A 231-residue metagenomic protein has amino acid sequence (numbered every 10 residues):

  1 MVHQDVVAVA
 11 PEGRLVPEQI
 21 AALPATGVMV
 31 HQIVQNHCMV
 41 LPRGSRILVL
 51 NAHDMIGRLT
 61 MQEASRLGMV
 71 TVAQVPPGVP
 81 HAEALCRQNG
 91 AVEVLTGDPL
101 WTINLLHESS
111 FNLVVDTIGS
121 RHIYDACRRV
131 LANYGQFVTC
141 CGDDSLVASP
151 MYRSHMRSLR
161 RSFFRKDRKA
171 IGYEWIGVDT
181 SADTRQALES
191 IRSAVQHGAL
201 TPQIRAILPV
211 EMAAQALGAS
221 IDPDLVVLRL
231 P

Functional and structural regions predicted by a protein language model:
M1-A10, A25: Glycine-rich phosphate/adenylate-binding loop and adjacent beta-alpha elements of nucleotide- or dinucleotide-binding
V2, G44, S110-N112, L200: Local beta-strand N-terminus motif with an aromatic residue
R14-L23: Short pre-catalytic strand/loop immediately N-terminal to key active-site residues, enriched for Gly-Thr
P24-P99: Mid-domain Rossmann-like dinucleotide-binding core that forms the NAD(H)/NADP(H) cofactor-binding site
P99-S109: Short amphipathic alpha-helix with an adjacent loop that forms part of the alpha/beta core around
V114-V115, V138: N-terminal Rossmann-like NAD(P) cofactor-binding module of classical short-chain dehydrogenase/reductase
R121-H197: Glycine-rich phosphate-binding loop and adjacent beta-alpha segment of Rossmann(oid) nucleotide-cofactor-binding
S181-P231: C-terminal hydrophobic helical "lid"/dimerization subdomain of Rossmann-like NAD(P)H-dependent oxidoreductases
